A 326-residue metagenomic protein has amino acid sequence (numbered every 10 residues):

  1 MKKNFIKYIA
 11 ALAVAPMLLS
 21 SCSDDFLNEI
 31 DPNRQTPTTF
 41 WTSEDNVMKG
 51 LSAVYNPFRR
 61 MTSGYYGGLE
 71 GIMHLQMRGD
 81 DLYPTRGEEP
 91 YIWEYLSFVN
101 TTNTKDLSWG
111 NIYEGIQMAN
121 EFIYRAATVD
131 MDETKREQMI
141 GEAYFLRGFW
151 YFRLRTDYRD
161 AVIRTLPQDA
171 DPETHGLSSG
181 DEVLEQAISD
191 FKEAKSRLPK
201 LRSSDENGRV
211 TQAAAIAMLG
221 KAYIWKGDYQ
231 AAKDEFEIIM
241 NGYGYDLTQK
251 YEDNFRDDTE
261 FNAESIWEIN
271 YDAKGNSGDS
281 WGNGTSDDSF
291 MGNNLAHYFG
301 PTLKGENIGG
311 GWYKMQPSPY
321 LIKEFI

Functional and structural regions predicted by a protein language model:
K2-A10: Bacterial N-terminal signal peptides that target proteins for export
L12-P16: Alpha-helical transmembrane segments
L19-S21: C-terminal motif of bacterial Sec signal peptides marking the signal peptidase cleavage site
S23-T85, K192-E193, R209-I326: An aromatic- and glycine-enriched ligand-binding surface/loop that stacks and positions planar moieties
P32-T36, L96-T101, T165-P172: Short linear capping/connector segments at secondary-structure termini
S43-G64, Y83-Y158, E173-E185, F191-S204: Conserved, well-structured interaction surfaces
Y151, D160-R164, D205-A213: Aromatic-lined, polymer-binding surfaces characteristic of secreted/periplasmic polysaccharide-degrading enzymes
R155-L166, Y229-F236: Short, well-structured active-site flanking segments
